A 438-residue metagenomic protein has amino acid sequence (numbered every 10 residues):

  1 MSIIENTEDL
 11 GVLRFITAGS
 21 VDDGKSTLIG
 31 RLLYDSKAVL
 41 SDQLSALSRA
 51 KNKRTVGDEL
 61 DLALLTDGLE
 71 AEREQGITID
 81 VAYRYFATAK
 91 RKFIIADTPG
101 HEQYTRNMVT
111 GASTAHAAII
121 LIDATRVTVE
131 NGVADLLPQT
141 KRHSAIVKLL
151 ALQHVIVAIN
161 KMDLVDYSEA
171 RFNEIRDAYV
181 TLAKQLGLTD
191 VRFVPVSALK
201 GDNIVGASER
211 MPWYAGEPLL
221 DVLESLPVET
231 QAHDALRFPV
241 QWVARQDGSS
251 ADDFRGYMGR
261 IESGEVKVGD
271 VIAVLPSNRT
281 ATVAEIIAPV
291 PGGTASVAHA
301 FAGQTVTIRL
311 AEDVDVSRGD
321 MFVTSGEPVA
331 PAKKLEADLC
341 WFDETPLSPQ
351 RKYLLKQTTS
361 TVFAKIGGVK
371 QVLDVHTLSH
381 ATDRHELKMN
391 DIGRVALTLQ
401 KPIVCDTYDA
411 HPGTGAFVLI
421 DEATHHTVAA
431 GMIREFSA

Functional and structural regions predicted by a protein language model:
S2-I3, K53-V56, D67-I79, V129 (+7 more regions): Active-site phosphate-binding and catalytic loops of NTP-dependent enzymes
I3-R106, A115-T128: P-loop NTPase switch module centered on the Walker A-proximal segment
G11-A18, L164-Y167, T181, E312-A438: C-terminal effector modules of nucleic-acid-centric enzymes and ribosome-associated factors
D22, L28, L47, G76 (+11 more regions): Residue-level signature of catalytic and energy-coupling elements of molecular machines, predominantly ATP/GTP-dependent
L44, E130-D135, Y167-R171, I204-E209 (+2 more regions): Short acidic, glycine/serine/threonine-rich loops at helix termini
L47, D123-T125, Q153-N173, F193-M211 (+2 more regions): G-domain G4 guanine-recognition motif of GTPases
R91-I94, T98-Y104, S113-N173: Conserved Switch II/interswitch segment of TRAFAC-class P-loop GTPases
N173, V180-T345: Conserved catalytic-core segments of large NTP-driven translation/proteostasis enzymes
